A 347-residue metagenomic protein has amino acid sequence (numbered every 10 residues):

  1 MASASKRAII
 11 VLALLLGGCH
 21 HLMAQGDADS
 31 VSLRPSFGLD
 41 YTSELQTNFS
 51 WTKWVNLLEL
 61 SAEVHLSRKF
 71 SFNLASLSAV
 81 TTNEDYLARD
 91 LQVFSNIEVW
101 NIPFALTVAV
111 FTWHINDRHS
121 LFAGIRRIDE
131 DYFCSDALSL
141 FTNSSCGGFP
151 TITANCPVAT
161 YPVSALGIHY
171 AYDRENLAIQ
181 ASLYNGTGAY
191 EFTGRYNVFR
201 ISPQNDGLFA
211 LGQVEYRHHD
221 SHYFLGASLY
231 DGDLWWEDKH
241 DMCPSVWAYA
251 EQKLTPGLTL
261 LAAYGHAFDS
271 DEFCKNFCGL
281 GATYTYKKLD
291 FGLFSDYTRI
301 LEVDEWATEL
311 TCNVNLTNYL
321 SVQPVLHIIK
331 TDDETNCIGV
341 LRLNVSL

Functional and structural regions predicted by a protein language model:
G26, A62-L66, T112-W113, I125 (+7 more regions): Residue-level signature of outer-membrane beta-barrel architecture
G26-N48, F72-L74, N143-S144, P150 (+1 more regions): Transmembrane beta-strand segments of Gram-negative outer membrane beta-barrel proteins
D27-F37, L66-F72, D117-L121, L166 (+6 more regions): Outer-envelope beta-barrel architecture signal
P35-S43, L74-S78, L121-R127, A181-N185 (+6 more regions): Transmembrane beta-barrel strands of outer-membrane/channel proteins
T47-T52, I128, T160, Q204-D206 (+4 more regions): Solvent-exposed loop/turn segments connecting transmembrane beta-strands in outer-membrane beta-barrel proteins
V55-G186, N276-G279, D290-D296, I300: Outer membrane beta-barrel
R68-K69, N176-S182, E215-I300: Detector for outer-membrane/organellar transmembrane beta-barrel domains, recognizing the amphipathic beta-strand
T335-L347: Outer-membrane beta-barrel "beta-signal"
